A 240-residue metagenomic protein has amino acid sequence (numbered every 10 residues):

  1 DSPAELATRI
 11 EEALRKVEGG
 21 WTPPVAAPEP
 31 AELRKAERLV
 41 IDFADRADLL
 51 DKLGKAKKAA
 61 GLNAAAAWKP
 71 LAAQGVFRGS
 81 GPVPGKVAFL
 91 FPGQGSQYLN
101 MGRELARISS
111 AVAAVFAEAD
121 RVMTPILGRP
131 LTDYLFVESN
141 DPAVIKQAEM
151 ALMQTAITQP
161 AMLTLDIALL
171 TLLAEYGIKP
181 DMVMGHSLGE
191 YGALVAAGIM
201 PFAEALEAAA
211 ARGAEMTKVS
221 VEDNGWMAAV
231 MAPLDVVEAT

Functional and structural regions predicted by a protein language model:
D1-V87, R103, S220-V237: Flexible catalytic loop/linker elements that gate and position reactive groups at enzyme active sites
F43, A67-T240: FabD-like malonyl-/acyl-CoA
